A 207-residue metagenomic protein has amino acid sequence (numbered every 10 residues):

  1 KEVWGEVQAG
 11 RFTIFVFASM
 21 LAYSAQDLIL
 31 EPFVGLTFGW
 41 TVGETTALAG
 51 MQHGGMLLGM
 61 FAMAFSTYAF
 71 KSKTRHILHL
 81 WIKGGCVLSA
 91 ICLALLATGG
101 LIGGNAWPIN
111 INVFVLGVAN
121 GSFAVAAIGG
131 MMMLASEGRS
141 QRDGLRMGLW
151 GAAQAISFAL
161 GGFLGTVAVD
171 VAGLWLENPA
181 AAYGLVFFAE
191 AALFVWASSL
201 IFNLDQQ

Functional and structural regions predicted by a protein language model:
K1-T13, T37: Juxtamembrane intracellular "pre-TM" segments in multi-pass secondary transporters
L28-A47, D170: Short amphipathic helix-loop junctions that connect adjacent transmembrane helices in Major Facilitator Superfamily/SLC
G59-L80: Helix-to-loop junctions at the C-terminal end of transmembrane segments in multipass secondary transporters
R75-L80, V167-L193: A membrane-interface helix-boundary motif in multi-pass transporters
K83-G104: C-terminal ends and interior cores of transmembrane alpha-helices in multi-pass membrane transporters/permeases
A97-G100, Y183-Q207: Multi-pass alpha-helical transporter architecture, strongest for 12-TM Major Facilitator/SLC carriers used
G104-A126, G130: Hydrophobic core of transmembrane alpha-helices in multi-pass small-molecule transporters, especially MFS/SLC-type
S140-A172: A late C-terminal transmembrane helix in Major Facilitator Superfamily
